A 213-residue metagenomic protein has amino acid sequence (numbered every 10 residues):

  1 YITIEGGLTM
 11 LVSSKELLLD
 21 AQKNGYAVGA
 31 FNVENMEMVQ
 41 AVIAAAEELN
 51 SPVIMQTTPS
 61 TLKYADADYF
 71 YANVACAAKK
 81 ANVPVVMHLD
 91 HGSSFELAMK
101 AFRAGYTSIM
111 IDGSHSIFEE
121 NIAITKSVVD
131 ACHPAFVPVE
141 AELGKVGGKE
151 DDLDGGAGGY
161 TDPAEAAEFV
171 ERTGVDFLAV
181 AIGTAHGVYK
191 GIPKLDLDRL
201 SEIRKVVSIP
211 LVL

Functional and structural regions predicted by a protein language model:
Y1-T9: Short, Lys/Arg-enriched N-terminal segments with co-localized hydrophobic residues within the first ~10-30 amino acids
T9-G29: N-terminal amphipathic alpha-helix/helix-capping segment at the start of soluble metabolic enzymes
S14-D20, N35-S60, D68-P84, G92-L213: Alpha/beta enzyme core
